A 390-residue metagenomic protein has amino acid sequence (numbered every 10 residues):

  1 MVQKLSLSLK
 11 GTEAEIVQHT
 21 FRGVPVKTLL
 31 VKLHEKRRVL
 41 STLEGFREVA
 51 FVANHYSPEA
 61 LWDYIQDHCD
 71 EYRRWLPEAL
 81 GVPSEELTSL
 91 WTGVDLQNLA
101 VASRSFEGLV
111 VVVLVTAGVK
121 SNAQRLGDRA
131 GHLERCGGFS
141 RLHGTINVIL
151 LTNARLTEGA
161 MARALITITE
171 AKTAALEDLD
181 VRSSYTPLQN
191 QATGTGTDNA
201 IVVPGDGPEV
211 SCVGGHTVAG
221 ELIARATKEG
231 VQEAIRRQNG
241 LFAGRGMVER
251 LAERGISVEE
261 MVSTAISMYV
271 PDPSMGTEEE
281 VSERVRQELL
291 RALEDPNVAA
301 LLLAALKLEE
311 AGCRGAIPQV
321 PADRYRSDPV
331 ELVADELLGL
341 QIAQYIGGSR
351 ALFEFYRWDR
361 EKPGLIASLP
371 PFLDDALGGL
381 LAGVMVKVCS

Functional and structural regions predicted by a protein language model:
M1-L241: Alpha/propeptide regions of enzymes that mature by internal proteolysis
S41-V52, E253-M268, F355: Short, compositionally biased low-complexity segments
R155, G214, V248, A252 (+2 more regions): Generic amphipathic alpha-helical segments used as scaffolds and interaction surfaces in large, multi-domain proteins
T173, K228, Q232, I266-V270 (+5 more regions): Amphipathic alpha-helical core segments of compact helical bundles
L176-S183, I235-N239, Y269, N297-A300 (+3 more regions): Long, hydrophobic, amphipathic alpha-helical segments used as structural scaffolds
G244-L302: N-terminal interaction modules that seed assembly of large macromolecular complexes
S282-E354: Long, charge-patterned amphipathic interaction tracts in eukaryotic proteins
A351-S390: Glycine-rich, aromatic-bearing surface loops/beta-hairpins
